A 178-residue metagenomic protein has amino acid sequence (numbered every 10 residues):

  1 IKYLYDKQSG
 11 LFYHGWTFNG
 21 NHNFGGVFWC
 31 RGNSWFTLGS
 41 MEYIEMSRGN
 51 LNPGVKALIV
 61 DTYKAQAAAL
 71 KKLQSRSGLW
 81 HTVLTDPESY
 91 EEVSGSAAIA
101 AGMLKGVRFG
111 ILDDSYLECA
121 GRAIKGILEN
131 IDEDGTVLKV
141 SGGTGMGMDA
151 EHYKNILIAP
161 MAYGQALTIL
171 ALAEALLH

Functional and structural regions predicted by a protein language model:
I1-Y13, I59-G78, C119-T136: Long, well-ordered core segments of solenoidal/helical folds
K2, Y13-G25, M41, E45-R48 (+1 more regions): Active-site lining segments of carbohydrate-active enzymes
Y13-G15, L79-L84, S115, T136-S141: Short, hydrophobic secondary-structure boundary micro-motifs
N19-L38, V55-I59, Q74, L79-A97 (+2 more regions): Solvent-exposed loop and edge beta-strand segments that line ligand/cofactor-binding and catalytic clefts
T37-I44, D61, A67: Early exported N-terminus immediately downstream of N-terminal targeting peptides
Y43-A57, G106-D114: Inter-helical turn/loop segments and adjacent helix faces that build the functional surface of alpha-helical bundle
Y90-E91, G95-H178: CBM-like carbohydrate-recognition segments
